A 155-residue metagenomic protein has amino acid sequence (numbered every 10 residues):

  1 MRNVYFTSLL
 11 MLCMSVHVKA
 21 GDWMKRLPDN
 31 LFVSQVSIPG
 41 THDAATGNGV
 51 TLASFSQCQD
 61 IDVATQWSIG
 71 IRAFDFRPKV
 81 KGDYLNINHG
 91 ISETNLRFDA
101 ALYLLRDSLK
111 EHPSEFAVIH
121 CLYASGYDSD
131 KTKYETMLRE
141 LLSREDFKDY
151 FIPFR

Functional and structural regions predicted by a protein language model:
M1-V4: Positively charged n-region of N-terminal signal peptides that target proteins for export
L10-V18: Hydrophobic h-region of N-terminal signal peptides that target proteins for export in Gram-negative bacteria
A20-I69, G82-F116: Long, acidic (Asp/Glu-rich), low-complexity accessory segments flanking structured domains
R72: Short acidic/polar active-site loop segments enriched in Thr and Asp
R77, I119: Conserved, mostly hydrophobic/aromatic
R97-A101, R139-R155: Acidic, His- and aromatic-enriched active-site or binding-groove loops in soluble protein domains that engage sugars
Y123-S129: Metal-dependent nuclease catalytic core centered on acidic motifs
S129-L142: Short, electropositive alpha-helical surface patch
